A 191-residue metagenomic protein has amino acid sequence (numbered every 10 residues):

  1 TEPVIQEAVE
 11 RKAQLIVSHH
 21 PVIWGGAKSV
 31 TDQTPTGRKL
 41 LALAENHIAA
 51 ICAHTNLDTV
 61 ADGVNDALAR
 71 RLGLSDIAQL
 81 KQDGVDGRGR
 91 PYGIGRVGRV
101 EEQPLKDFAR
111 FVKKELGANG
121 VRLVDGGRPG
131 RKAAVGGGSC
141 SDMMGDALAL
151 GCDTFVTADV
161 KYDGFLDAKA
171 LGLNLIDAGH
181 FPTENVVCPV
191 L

Functional and structural regions predicted by a protein language model:
T1-L191: Hydrophobic structural segments
